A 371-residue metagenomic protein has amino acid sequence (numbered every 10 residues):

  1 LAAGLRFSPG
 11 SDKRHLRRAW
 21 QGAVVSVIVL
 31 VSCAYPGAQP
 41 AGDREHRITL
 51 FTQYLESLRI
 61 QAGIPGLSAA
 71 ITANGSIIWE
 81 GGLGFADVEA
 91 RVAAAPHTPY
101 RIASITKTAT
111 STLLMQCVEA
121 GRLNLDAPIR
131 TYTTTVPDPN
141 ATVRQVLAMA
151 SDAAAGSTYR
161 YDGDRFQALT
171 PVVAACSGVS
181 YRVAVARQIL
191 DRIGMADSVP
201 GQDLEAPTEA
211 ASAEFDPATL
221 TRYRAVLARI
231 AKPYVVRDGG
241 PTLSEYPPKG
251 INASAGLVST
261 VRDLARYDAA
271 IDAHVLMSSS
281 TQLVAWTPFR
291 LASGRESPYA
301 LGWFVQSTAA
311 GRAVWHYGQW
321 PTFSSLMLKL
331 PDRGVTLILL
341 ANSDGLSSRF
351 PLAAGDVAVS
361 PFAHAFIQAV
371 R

Functional and structural regions predicted by a protein language model:
S8-A23: Bacterial N-terminal signal peptides that target proteins for export
G22-S32: Bacterial N-terminal signal peptides
C33-G81, V179, A186-R187, D191 (+1 more regions): Catalytic loop of the DD-peptidase/beta-lactamase superfamily, centered on the K-T-G motif and neighboring
L50, G66, P96, R101-I105 (+3 more regions): Active-site helix/loop module of the DD-peptidase/beta-lactamase fold, centered on the serine-lysine SxxK catalytic
L55-L58, A69, G75, T98-D126 (+3 more regions): Active-site SXXK
S104-T106, R160-G163: Catalytic nucleophile serine of serine hydrolases, specifically the conserved "nucleophile elbow" pentapeptide
E205-P247, I251-A253, Y299, F304-Q306: Carbohydrate-binding/catalytic loop surfaces
